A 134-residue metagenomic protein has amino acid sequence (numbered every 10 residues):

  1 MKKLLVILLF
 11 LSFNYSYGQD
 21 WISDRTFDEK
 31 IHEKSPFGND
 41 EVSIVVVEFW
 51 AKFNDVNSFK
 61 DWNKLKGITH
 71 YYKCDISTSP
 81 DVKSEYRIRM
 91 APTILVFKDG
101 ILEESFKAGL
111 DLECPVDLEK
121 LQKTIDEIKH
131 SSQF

Functional and structural regions predicted by a protein language model:
L4-F13: Sec-dependent N-terminal signal peptides
S16-G18: Boundary at the C-terminal end of the N-terminal hydrophobic targeting segment
W21-G67: Local sequence-structure signature of Cys/Sec-based thiol-disulfide redox active-site neighborhoods
V45-E48, T93, S105: Structural recognition of the beta-strand scaffold that forms the well-ordered cores of secreted hydrolase catalytic
E48-K52, D75-I76, G109: Active-site-proximal beta-strand/loop segments in catalytic clefts of secreted hydrolases
H70-T78, E104: Short, internal strand/loop/helix patches that form the active-site neighborhood or redox-interaction surface
E85-K98: Structural micro-motif
V96-F134: Non-catalytic, surface beta->alpha helical segment in thiol-disulfide oxidoreductase systems
